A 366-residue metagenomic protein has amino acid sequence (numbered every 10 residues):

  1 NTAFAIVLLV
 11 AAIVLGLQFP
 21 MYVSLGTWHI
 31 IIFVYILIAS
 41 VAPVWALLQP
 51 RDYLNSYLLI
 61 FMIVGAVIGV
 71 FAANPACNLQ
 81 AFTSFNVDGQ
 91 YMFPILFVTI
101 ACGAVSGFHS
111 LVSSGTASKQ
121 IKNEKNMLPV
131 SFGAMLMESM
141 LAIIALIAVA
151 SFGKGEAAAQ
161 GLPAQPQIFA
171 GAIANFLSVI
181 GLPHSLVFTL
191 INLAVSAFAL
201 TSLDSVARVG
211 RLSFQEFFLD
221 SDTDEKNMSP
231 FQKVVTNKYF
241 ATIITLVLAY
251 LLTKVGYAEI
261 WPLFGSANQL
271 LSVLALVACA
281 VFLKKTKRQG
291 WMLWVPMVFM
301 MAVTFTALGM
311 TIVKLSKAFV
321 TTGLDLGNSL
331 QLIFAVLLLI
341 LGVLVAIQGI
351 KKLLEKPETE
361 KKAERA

Functional and structural regions predicted by a protein language model:
N1-L15, L25-A72, R211, Q215 (+2 more regions): Membrane-interface loop-to-helix entry segments
V14-V23, A39-Q49, F71-Q80, A148-A157 (+7 more regions): Transmembrane helix-loop junctions in multi-pass membrane proteins
A42-S56, F108-L141, Q160-G161, G210 (+1 more regions): Hydrophobic, small-residue-rich membrane helices and short re-entrant helix-turn-helix hairpins that build
V70-S84, G133-A172, S205: Extracellular/periplasmic helix-exit of transmembrane alpha-helices
D88-A101, I143, S151-G155, V179-F198 (+1 more regions): Select transmembrane alpha-helical segments in multipass membrane proteins
C102-I121, S185-F218, A258-E259, Q269: Membrane-helix boundary/coupling elements in multi-pass transport proteins
G133-S139, P183-V187, E216-K254: Loop-to-transmembrane helix boundary motifs in multi-pass membrane proteins
Q215-L219, T223-K226, Q232, C279-M292 (+2 more regions): Terminal cytosolic tails of multi-pass membrane transporters, especially the segment immediately following the final
